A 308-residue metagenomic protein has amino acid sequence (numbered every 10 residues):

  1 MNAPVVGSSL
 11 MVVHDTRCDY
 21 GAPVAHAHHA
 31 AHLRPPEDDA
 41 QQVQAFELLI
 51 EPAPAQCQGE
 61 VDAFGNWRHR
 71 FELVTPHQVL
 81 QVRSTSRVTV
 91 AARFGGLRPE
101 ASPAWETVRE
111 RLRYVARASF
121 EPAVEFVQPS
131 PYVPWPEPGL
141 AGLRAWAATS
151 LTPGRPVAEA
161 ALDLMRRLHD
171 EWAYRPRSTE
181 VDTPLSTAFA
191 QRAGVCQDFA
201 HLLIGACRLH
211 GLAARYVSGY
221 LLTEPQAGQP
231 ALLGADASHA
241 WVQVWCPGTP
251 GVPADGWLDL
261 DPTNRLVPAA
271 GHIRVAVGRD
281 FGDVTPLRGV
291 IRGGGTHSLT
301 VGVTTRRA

Functional and structural regions predicted by a protein language model:
M1-Y114: Intrinsically disordered, low-complexity N-terminal segments that are enriched in acidic
A3, R166, D198-G295: Hydrophobic/aromatic-rich core segments of domains that either
V5, F189-A193, A231: Alpha-helix N-cap/helix-initiation motif
C18, A22, A31, L48 (+15 more regions): Flexible, active-site-adjacent loop/turn segments at secondary-structure boundaries
A25, H29, D38, A55 (+9 more regions): Short capping/connector residues at structural and topological boundaries
V61-G65, H77, I291-A308: A general structural signal for short secondary-structure boundary/capping elements
A104-G194, F281, H297, V303-R307: Secondary-structure boundary elements
